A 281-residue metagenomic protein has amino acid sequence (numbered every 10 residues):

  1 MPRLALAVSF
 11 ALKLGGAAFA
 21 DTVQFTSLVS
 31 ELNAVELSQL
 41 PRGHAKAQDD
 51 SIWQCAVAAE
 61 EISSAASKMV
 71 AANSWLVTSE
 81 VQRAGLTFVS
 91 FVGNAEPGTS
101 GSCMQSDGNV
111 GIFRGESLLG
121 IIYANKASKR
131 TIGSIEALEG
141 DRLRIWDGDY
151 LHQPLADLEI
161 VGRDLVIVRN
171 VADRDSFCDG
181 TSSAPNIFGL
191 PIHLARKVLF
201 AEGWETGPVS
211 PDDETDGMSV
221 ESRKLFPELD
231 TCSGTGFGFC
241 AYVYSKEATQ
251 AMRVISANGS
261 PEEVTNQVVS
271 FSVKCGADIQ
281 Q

Functional and structural regions predicted by a protein language model:
M1-P2: N-terminal secretory signal peptides that target proteins for export/translocation
A5-G15: Bacterial N-terminal signal peptides
A20-Q82: Terminal domain-start segments
T22-A34, S134-A201, E205-G217, P227-L229 (+4 more regions): Acidic, small-residue rich beta-repeat scaffolds with periodic aromatic anchors
D50-K68, G108-A124, L158-I167: Surface-exposed loop/turn elements that mediate protein-protein interactions on large endomembrane-trafficking
W75-T78, A127-I135: Repeated scaffold domains used in trafficking and secretory/extracellular systems, primarily beta-propellers
R83-S102, E139-D149: Short beta-strand elements that form the blades of beta-propeller/WD-repeat-like and other beta-sheet-rich scaffold
E96-G111, L151-D157: Structural motif
